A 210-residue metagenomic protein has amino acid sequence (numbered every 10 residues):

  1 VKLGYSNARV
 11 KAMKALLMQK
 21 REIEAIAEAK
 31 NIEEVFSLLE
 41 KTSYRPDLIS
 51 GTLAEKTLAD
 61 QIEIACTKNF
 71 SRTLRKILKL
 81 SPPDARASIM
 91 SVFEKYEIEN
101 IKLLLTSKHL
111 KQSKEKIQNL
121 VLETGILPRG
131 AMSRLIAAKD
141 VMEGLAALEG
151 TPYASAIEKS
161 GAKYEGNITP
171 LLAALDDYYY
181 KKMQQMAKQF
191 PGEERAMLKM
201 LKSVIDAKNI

Functional and structural regions predicted by a protein language model:
V1-I210: N-terminal domain-start signal
